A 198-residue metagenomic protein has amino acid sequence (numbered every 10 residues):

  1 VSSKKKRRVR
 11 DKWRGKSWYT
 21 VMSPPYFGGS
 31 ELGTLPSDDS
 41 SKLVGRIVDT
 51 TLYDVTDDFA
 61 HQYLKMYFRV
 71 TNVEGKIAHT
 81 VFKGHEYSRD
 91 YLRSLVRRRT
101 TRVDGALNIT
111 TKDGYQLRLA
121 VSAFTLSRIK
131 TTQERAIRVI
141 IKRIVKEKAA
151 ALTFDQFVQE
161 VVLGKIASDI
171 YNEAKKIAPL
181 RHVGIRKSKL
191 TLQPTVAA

Functional and structural regions predicted by a protein language model:
V1-K4, A198: Intrinsic disorder/low-complexity signal
S3-I129: Hydrophobic-cavity lipid-handling domains and compact docking modules
R135-A198: Positively charged, low-complexity, intrinsically disordered RNA-binding extensions
